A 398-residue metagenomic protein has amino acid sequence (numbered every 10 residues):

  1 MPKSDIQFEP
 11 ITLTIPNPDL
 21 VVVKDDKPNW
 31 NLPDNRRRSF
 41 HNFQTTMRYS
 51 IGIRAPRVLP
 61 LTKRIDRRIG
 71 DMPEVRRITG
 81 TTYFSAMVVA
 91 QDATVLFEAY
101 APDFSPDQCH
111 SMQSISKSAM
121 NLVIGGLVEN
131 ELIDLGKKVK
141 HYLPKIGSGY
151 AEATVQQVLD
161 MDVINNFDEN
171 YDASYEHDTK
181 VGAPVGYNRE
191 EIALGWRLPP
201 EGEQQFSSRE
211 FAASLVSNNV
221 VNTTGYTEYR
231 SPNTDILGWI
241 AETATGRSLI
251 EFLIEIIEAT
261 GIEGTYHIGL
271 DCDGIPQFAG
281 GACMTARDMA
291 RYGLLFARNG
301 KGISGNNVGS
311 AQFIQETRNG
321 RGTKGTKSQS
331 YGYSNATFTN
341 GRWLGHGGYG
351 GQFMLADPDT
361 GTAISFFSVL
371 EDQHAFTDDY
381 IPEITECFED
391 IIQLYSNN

Functional and structural regions predicted by a protein language model:
M1-S105, L132-I133, D160, I164 (+2 more regions): N-terminal leader/targeting segments and the immediately adjacent pre-domain N-terminus
T81-F84, Q108, I115, G348-G350: Short, small/polar residue-rich loop motifs at catalytic or cofactor-binding pockets
A93, S111-L135, V158, L237-A241 (+2 more regions): Active-site SXXK
T94-A99, Y175-T223, R247-T265: Short, charged, amphipathic alpha-helices and their helix-cap/turn boundaries
S111, E129-Y171, S217-N218, P232 (+2 more regions): Active-site helix/loop module of the DD-peptidase/beta-lactamase fold, centered on the serine-lysine SxxK catalytic
M161, P232-I240, G280-G302, Q352-V369: Active-site-proximal alpha-helical segments within enzyme catalytic domains
V220-Y229, Q277-C283, H346, Q352: Solvent-exposed loop and edge beta-strand segments that line ligand/cofactor-binding and catalytic clefts
E263-H267, Q312-S365, V369, L394: Active-site Gly/Thr loop motif
